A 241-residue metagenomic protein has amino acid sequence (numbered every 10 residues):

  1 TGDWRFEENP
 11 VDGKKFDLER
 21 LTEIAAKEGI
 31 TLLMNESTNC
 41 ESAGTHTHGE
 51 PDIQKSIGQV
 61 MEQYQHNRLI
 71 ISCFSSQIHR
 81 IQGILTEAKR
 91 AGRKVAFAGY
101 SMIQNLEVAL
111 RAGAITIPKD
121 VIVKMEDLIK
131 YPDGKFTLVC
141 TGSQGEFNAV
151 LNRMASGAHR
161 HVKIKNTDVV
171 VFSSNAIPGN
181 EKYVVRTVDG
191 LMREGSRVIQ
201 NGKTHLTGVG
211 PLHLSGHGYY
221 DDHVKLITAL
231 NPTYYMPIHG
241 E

Functional and structural regions predicted by a protein language model:
T1-K130, A149-K163, K182-V184: His/Asp/Glu-rich metal-coordinating catalytic cores of metallo-dependent phosphodiesterases/hydrolases acting on
L85-T86, R90, A109-E241: C-terminal regulatory/interaction regions
